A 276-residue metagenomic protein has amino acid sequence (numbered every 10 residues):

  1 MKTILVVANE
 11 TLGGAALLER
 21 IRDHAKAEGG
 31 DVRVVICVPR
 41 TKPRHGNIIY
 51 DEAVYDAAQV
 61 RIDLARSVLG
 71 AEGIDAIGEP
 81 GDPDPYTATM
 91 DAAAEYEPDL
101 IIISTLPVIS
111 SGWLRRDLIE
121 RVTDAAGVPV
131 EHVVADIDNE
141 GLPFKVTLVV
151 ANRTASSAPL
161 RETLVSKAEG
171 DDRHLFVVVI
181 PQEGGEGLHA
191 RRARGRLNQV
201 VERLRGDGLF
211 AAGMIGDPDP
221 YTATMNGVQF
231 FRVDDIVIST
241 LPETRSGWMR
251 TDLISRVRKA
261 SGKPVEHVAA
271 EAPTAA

Functional and structural regions predicted by a protein language model:
M1-I49, A135, P143-R191, H267-A270: Small/aliphatic-rich secondary-structure junction motif
T3, D99-I101, V146, D234-V237: Structural motif
Y55-D63, R116-I119, A190-N198, T251-I254: Short, surface-exposed alpha-helical segments at coil->helix boundaries
L64-I74, Q199-L209: Short helix-loop-beta junction
E72-L100, L209-D235: Structural beta-alpha unit
T105-R121, T240-S255: Glycine-rich, Arg-bearing micro-motifs that act as flexible, cationic patches
G127-G141, G262-A276: Short, flexible loop segments at boundaries between secondary-structure elements
